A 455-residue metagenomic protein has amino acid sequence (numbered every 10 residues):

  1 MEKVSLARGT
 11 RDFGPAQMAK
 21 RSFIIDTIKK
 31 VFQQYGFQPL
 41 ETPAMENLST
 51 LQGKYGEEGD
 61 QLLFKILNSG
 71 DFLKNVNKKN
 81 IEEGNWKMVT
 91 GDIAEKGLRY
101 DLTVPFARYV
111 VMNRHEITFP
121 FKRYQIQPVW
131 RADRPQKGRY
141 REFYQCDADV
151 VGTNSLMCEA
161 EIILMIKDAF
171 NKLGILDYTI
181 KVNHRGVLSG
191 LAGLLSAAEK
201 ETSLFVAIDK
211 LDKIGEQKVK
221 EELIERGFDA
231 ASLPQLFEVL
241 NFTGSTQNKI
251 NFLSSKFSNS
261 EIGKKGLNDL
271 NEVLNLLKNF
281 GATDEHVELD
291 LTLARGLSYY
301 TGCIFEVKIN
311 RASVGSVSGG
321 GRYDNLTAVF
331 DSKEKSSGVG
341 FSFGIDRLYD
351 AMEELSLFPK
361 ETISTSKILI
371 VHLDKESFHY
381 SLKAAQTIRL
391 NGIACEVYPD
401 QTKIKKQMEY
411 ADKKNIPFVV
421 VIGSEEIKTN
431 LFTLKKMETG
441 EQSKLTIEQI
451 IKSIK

Functional and structural regions predicted by a protein language model:
M1-R21, N75-N77, E82-K96, A198: Auxiliary tRNA-acceptor-end handling modules of aminoacyl-tRNA synthetases
K20-Y35, E46-N47, I81-I93, D101-L176 (+1 more regions): Positively charged, Gly/Ser-enriched RNA/tRNA-binding surfaces
Q38-A44: A short beta-strand-loop structural module common to alpha/beta enzyme folds
A44-K96: Polyanion/phosphate-binding surface patch
Q61-L73, A197-K218, I309-N310: Acidic, His- and aromatic-enriched active-site or binding-groove loops in soluble protein domains that engage sugars
T179-K181: Cytochrome P450
A192-S196: Short His/Asp/Glu-rich catalytic/ion-coordination signatures at enzyme active sites or charged loops
